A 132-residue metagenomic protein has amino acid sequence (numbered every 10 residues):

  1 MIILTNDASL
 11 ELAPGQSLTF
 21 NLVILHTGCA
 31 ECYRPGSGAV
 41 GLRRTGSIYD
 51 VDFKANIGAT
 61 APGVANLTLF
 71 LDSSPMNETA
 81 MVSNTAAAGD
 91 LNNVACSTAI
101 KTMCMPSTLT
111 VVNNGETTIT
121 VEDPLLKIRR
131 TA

Functional and structural regions predicted by a protein language model:
M1-A132: Extracellular jelly-roll beta-sandwich "head" domains, especially the C-terminal globular C1q domain
